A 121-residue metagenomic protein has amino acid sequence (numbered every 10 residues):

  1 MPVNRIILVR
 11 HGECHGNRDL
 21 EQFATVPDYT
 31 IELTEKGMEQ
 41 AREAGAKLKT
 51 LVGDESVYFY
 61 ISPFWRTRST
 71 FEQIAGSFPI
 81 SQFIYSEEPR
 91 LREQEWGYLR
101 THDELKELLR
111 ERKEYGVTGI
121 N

Functional and structural regions predicted by a protein language model:
P2-F83: Active-site-proximal alpha-helix that buttresses catalytic centers in soluble enzyme cores
I31, S77-N121: Phosphate-handling substructures
